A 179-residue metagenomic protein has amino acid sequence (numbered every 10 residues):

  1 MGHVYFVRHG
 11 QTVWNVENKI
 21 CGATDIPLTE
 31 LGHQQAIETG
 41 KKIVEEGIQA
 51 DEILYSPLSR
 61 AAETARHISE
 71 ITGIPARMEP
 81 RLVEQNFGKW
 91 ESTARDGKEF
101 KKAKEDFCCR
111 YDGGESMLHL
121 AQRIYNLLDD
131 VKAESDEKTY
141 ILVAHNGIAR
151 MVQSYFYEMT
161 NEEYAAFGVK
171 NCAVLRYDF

Functional and structural regions predicted by a protein language model:
G2, V7, Q11-I74, E115: Active-site-proximal alpha-helix that buttresses catalytic centers in soluble enzyme cores
V7, E79, V143: Generic enzyme active-site microenvironment
K19-G22, H67-E70, E91-A94, Y155-M159: Short, glycine/charged-enriched secondary-structure capping and boundary segments
E38, K42, E63, H67 (+3 more regions): Alpha-helical elements of Rossmann-like donor-binding domains used by nucleotide-donor carbohydrate transfer enzymes
Y55-S56, Q122, V143-A144: Short beta-strand scaffold positions
E70, Y125-F179: Active-site-adjacent alpha-helix immediately C-terminal to a catalytic or transition-state-stabilizing loop
E70-Y125: Phosphate-handling substructures
